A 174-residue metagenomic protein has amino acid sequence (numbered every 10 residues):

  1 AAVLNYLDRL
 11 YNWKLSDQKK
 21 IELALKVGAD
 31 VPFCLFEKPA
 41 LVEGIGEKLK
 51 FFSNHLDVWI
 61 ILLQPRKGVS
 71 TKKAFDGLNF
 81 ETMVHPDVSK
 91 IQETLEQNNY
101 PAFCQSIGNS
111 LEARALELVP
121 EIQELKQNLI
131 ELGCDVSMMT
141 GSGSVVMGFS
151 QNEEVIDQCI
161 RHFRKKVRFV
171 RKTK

Functional and structural regions predicted by a protein language model:
A1-L10, T140-S150: Short, small-residue alpha-helix embedded
R9-V136, F149-K174: ATP-dependent small-molecule kinase catalytic core of the GHMP/sugar-kinase superfamily and closely related
